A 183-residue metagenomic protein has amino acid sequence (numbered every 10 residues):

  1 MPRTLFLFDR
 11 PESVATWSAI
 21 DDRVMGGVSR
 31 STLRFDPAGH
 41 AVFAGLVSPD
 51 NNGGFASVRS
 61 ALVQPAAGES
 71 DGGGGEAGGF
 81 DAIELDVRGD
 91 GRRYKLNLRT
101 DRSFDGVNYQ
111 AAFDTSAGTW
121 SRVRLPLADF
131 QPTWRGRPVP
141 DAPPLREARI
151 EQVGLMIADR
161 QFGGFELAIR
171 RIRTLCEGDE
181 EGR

Functional and structural regions predicted by a protein language model:
M1-R183: Beta-rich carbohydrate-recognition modules and glycan-binding surfaces
